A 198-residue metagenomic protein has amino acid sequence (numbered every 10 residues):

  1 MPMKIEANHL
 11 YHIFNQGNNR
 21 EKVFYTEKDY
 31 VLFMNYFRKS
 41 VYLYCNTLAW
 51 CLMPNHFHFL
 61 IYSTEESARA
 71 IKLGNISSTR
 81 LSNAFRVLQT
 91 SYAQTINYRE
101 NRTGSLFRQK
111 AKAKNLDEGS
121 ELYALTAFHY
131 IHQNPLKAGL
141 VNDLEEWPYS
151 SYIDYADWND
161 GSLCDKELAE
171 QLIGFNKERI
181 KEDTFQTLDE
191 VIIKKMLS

Functional and structural regions predicted by a protein language model:
M1-M53, S63-S198: Short Pro-Cys-Gly-centered "Cys-loop" motif that presents a nucleophilic cysteine in a tight turn
L60: Conserved protein-kinase catalytic-loop segment immediately C-terminal to the catalytic Asp of the HRD motif
